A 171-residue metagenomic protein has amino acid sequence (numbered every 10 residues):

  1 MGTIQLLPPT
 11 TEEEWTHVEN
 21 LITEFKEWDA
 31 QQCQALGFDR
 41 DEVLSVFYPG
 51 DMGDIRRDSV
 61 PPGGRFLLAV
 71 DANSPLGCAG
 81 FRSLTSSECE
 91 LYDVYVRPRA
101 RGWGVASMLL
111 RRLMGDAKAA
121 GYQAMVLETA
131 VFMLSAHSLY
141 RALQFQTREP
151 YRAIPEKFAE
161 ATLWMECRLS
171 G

Functional and structural regions predicted by a protein language model:
G2, P62-G63, A72, S87 (+3 more regions): Residue-level preference for short coil/turn positions at secondary-structure junctions
T3, Q123-V126, A130-G171: C-terminal "cap" of GNAT-fold acetyltransferases
P9-D93, R97-P98, L110-R112, D116 (+2 more regions): Acetyl-CoA-dependent GNAT
S74, E88-C89, D93, R97-R111 (+4 more regions): Conserved glycine-rich acetyl-CoA-binding loop
